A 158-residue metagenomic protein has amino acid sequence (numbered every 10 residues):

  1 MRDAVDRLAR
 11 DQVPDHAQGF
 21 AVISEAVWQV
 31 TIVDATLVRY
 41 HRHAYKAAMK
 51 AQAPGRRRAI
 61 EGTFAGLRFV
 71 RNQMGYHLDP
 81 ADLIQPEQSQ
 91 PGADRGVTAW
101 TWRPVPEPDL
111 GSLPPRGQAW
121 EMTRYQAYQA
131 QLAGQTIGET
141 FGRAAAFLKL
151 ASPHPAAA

Functional and structural regions predicted by a protein language model:
M1-S24, K46-A158: Acidic, Ser/Thr/Gly/Pro-rich intrinsically disordered interaction regions
Q18-R42: Short, hydrophobic, well-ordered secondary-structure elements
